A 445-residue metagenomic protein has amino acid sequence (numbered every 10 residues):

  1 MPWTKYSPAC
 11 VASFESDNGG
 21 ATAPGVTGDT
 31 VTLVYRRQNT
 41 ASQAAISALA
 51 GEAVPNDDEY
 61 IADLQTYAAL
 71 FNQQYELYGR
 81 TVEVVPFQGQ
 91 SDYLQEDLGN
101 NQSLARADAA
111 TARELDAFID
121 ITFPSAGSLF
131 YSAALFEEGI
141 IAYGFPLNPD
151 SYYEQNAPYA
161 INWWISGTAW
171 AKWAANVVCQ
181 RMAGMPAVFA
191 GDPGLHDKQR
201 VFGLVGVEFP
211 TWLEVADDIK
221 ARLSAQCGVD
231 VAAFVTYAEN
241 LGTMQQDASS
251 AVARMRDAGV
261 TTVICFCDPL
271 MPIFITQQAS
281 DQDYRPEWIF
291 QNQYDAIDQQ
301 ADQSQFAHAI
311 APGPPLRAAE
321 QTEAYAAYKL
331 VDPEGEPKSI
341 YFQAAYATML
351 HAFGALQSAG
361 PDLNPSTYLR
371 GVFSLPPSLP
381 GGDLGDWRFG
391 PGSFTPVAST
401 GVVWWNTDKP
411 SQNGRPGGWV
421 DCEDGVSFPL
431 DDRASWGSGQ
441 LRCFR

Functional and structural regions predicted by a protein language model:
M1-D108: N-terminal extracellular/periplasmic Venus flytrap/periplasmic-binding protein-like
M1-G20, P376-R445: Solvent-exposed, acidic/polar segments of extracytosolic/periplasmic ligand-binding ectodomains
A21-T22, I46-D58, F87-G99, P158-I165 (+5 more regions): Second-shell loop/turn segments in exported
E59, Q73-A157, W163, A238-Q245 (+1 more regions): Beta-alpha junction/loop-to-helix N-cap segments that form part of ligand/metal-binding clefts
Q90-S103, A112, E137-G139, D150 (+7 more regions): Surface-exposed intrinsically disordered loops and tails
E114-A233, E287-P312: Extracytoplasmic ligand/sensor domains, especially the bilobed periplasmic-binding protein
D268-F274, L316-P377: Extracellular/periplasmic ligand-binding modules, especially the Venus flytrap/periplasmic-binding
Q278-A347, G439-F444: Extracellular/periplasmic periplasmic-binding protein-like sensory domains
